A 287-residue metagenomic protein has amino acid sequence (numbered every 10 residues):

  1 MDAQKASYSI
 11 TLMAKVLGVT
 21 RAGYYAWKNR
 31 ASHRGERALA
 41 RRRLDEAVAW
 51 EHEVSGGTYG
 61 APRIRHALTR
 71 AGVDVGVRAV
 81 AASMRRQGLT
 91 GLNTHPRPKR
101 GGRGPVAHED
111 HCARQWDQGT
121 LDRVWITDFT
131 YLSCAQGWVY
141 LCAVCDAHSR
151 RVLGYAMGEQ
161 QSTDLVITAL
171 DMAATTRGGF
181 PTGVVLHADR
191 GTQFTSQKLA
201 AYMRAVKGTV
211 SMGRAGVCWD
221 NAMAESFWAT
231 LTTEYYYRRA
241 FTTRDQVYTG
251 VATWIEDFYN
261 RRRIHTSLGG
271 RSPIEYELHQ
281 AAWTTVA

Functional and structural regions predicted by a protein language model:
M1-A287: Charged DNA-binding/catalytic regions of mobile-element recombinases
